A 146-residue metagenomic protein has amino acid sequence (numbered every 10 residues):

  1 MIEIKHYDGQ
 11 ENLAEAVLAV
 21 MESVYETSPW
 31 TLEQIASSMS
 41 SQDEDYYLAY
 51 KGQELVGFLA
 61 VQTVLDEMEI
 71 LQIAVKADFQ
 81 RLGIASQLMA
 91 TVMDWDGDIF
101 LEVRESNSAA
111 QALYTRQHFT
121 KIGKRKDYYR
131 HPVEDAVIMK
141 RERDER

Functional and structural regions predicted by a protein language model:
I2-D78, M89-T91, W95, E142-R146: Acetyl-CoA-dependent GNAT
E15, E33, Q111-A112, R130: Alpha-helical elements of the RecA-like P-loop NTPase motor core of helicases
I70, I99-V103: Conserved hydrophobic beta-strand within the GNAT/NAT acetyltransferase core sheet that lines the active-site cleft
I73-A74, L113, V133-A136: Short secondary-structure transition/capping segments
V75, R81-D94, S108-R116: Conserved acetyl-CoA-binding loop-helix of GNAT-fold acetyltransferases
R104-S108, D127-R146: C-terminal "cap" of GNAT-fold acetyltransferases
Y114, F119, M139: Conserved active-site tyrosine of GNAT-family acetyltransferases
K121-G123: A secondary-structure capping/hinge motif
